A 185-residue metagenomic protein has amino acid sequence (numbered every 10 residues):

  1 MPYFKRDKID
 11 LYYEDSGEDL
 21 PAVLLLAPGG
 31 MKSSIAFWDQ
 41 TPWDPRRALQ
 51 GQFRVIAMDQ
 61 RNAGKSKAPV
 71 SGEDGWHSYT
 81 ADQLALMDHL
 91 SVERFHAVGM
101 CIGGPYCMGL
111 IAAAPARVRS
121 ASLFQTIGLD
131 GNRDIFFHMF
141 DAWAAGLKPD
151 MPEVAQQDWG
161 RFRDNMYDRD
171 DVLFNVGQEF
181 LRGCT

Functional and structural regions predicted by a protein language model:
R6-K67: Conserved HGGG/HGGXW glycine-rich cap/lid loop of the alpha/beta-hydrolase fold
A22, R54, E93-H96, R117-S120: Structural signature of beta-strand start/N-cap positions in the alpha/beta core of ABC transporter nucleotide-binding
Q60-N62, I102, T126: Active-site loop/turn elements of alpha/beta-hydrolase fold enzymes, especially the short glycine-/histidine-rich
K67-T80: Catalytic nucleophile-loop/oxyanion-hole region of alpha/beta-hydrolase and closely related hydrolase-like folds
S78-F95: Conserved acidic catalytic loop of the alpha/beta-hydrolase fold
F95, G99-G104: Conserved alpha/beta-hydrolase "nucleophile elbow" surrounding the catalytic nucleophile
P105-A113, R119-P149: Flexible "cap/lid" loop of the alpha/beta hydrolase fold
N132-H138, L147-T185: Conserved alpha/beta-hydrolase catalytic His-Asp/Glu region
